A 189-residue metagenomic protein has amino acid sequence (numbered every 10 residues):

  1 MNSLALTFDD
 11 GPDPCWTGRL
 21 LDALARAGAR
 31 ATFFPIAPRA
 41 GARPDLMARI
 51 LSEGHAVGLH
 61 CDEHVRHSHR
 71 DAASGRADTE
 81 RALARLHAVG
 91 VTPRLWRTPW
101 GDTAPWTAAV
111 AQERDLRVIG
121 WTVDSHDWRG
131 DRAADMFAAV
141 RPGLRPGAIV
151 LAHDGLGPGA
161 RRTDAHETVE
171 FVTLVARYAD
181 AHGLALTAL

Functional and structural regions predicted by a protein language model:
M1, R26-A27, G41-A42, R162-L189: C-terminal domain-boundary segment and adjacent tail
M1-R66, S74, D78-E80, A84-R85 (+2 more regions): Active-site beta->alpha N-cap acidic-glycine motif
V57-E63, G101, L151-D154: Histidine-centered catalytic micro-motifs
V65-R70, P158-R162: A short acidic, helix-capping loop that chelates divalent metal ions and anchors anionic groups
S74-E80, R132-A138, A165-V172: Charged helix-capping and loop-helix junction motifs
R94, D102, A108-G143, L184-L189: His/Asp/Glu-enriched short active-site or ligand-binding loop at hydrolase and phosphoryl-transfer sites
